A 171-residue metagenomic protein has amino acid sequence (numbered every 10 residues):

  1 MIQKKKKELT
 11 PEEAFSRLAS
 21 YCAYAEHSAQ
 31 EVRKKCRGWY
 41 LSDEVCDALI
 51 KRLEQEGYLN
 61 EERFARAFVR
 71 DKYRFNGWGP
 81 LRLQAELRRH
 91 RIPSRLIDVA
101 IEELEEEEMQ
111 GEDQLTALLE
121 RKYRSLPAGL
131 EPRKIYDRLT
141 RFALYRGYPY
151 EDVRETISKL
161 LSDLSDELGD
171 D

Functional and structural regions predicted by a protein language model:
M1-D171: An alpha-helical, amphipathic repeat domain used for nucleic-acid recognition, typified by the mTERF helical solenoid
